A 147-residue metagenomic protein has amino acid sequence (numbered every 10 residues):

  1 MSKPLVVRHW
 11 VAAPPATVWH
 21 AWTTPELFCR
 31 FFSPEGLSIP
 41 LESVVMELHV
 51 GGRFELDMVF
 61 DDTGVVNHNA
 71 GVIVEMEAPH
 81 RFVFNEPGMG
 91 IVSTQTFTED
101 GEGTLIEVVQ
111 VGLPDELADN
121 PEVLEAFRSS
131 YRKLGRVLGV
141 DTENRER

Functional and structural regions predicted by a protein language model:
M1-S38: Hydrophobic ligand-binding cavity/cleft-lining segments
S2-R8, P15-T17, L41, R53 (+4 more regions): Intrinsic-disorder/low-complexity, polar/charged segments enriched in Ser/Thr/Lys/Arg/Asp/Glu/Gln
A12, A70, R128-R132: Generic alpha-helical structural signal
V18, F28, F54-L56, I73 (+3 more regions): Hydrophobic pocket/interface hotspot
P25, P34-G52, V65-V66: A solvent-exposed, acidic/Ser-Thr-rich amphipathic alpha-helical stretch
C29-R30, L48-H49, E55-E102, V111-L113: Hydrophobic-ligand binding "helix-grip"
V111-R147: A conserved amphipathic terminal alpha-helix motif
